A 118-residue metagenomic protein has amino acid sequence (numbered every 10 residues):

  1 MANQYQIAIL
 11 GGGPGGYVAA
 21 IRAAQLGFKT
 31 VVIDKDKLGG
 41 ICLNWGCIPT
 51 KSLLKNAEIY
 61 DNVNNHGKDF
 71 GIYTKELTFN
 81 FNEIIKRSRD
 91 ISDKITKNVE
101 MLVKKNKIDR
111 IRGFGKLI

Functional and structural regions predicted by a protein language model:
M1-G13: Beta1/beta-strand and adjacent pyrophosphate-binding region of the FAD-binding site in flavoprotein oxidoreductases
A2-Y5, I21-F28, I33-I118: Glycine-rich flavin
G16-Y17: N-terminal Rossmann-fold NAD(P) dinucleotide-binding loop
